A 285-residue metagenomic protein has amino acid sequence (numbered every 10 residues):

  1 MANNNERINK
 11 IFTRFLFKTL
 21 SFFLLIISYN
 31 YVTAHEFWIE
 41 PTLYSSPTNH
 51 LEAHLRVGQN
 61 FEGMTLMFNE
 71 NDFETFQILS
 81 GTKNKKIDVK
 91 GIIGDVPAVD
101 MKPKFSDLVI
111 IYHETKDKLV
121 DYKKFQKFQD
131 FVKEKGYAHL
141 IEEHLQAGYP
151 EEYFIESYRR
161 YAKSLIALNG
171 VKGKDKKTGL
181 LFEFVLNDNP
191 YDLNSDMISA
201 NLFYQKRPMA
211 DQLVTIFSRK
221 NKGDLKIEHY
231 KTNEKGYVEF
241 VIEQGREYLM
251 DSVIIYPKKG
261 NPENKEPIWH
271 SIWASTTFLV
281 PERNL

Functional and structural regions predicted by a protein language model:
M1-F15: N-terminal secretory signal peptides that target proteins for export/translocation
S28-Y29: N-terminal signal peptide c-region/cleavage motif recognized by signal peptidases
A34-I92: Start-of-domain marker
H35-E52, V132-I198, F203-M209, K220-G223 (+1 more regions): Beta-strand-rich domain onsets/edges
N69-N71, R207-S218: Short, ordered, surface-exposed loop/turn motifs in non-cytosolic proteins
T75-N84, L213-H229: Short amphipathic beta-strand segments in non-cytosolic proteins
I93-P97, F105, E228-R246: Glycine-centered loop-to-beta-strand initiation motif
K116-K124, Y256-N261: Short acidic/polar inter-strand loop motif in beta-rich domains
